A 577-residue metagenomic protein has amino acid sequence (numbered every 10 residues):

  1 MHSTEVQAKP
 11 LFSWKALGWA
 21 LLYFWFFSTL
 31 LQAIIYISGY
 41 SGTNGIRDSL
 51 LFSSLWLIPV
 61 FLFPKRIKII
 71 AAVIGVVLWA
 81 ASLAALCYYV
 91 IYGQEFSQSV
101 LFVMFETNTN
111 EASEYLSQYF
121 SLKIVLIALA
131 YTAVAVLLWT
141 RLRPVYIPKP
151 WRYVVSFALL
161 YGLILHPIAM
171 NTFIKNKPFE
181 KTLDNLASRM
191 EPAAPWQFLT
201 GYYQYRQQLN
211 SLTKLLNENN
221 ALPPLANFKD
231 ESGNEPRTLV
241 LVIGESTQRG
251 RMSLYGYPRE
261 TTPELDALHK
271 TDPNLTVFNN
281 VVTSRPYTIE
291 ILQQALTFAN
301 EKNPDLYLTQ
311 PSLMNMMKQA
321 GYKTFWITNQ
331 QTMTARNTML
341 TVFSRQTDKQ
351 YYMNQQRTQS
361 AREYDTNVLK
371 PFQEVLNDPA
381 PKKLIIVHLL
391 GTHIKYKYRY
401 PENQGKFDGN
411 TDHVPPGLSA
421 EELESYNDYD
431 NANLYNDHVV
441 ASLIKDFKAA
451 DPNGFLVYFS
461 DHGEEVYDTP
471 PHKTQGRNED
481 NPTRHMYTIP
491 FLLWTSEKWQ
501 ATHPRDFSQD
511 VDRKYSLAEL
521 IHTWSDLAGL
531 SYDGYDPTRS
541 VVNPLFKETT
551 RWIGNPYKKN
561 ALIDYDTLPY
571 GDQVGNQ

Functional and structural regions predicted by a protein language model:
M1-M190: Transmembrane and membrane-interface helices of multi-pass, inner-membrane envelope-modifying transferases
H2, V6-L22, S38-G42, F61-I69 (+7 more regions): Membrane-interface soluble catalytic domains
Y40-T43, R189, E301-P304, Q356-Q359 (+5 more regions): Active-site rim elements
L57, K370-Q373, D412-L456, S516: A long, amphipathic alpha-helix that forms part of the scaffold/cap immediately adjacent to metal-dependent active
P167-L241, S246-H413, T488, L517-F546: Active-site-proximal alpha/beta segments of enzymes that process anionic O-linked groups
V240, Y435-Q475, W524-S525: Metal-dependent active-site segment of extracytoplasmic phospho-/sulfohydrolases and closely related
G256-E260, P452-N453, F459-Q500: Histidine-centered active-site microenvironments of extracellular/periplasmic hydrolases and transferases
N403-E424, K473, K498-P504: Flexible internal linker/loop segments at domain or repeat junctions
